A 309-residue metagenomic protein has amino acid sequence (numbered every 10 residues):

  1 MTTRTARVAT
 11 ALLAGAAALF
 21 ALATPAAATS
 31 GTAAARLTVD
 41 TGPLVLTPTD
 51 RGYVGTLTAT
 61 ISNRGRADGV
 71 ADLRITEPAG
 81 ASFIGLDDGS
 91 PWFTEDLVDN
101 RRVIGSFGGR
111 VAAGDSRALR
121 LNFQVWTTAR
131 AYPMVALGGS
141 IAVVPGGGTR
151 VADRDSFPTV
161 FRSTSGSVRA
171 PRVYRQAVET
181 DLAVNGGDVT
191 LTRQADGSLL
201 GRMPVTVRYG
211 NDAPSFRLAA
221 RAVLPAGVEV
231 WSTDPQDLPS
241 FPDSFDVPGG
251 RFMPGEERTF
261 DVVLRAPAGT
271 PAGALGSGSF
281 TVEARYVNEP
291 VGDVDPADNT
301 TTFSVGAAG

Functional and structural regions predicted by a protein language model:
M1-T29: Secretory targeting and sorting signals
A28-D50, T164-D196: Low-complexity, acidic Ser/Thr/Pro/Gly-rich terminal tails and inter-domain linkers that flank the onset of structured
T29-S30, A34, V228-S244, G249-G309: Hydrophilic extracytoplasmic domains
G42-G69, G187-P214: Short beta-strand elements of extracellular/lumenal beta-sandwich folds
L57-A59, W126-S163, M203-V205, P267-G306: Serine/threonine-enriched low-complexity regions used as flexible
G65-G69, S82-F83, N211-F216, T270-A272 (+1 more regions): A short beta-turn/strand-edge loop motif at beta-sheet boundaries
V70-A112, S215-R251: A surface/secretory-pathway sequence property marking extracellular, secreted, or lumenal proteins enriched
G108-V135, G250-G276: Low-complexity, intrinsically disordered segments enriched in Ser/Thr together with acidic residues
